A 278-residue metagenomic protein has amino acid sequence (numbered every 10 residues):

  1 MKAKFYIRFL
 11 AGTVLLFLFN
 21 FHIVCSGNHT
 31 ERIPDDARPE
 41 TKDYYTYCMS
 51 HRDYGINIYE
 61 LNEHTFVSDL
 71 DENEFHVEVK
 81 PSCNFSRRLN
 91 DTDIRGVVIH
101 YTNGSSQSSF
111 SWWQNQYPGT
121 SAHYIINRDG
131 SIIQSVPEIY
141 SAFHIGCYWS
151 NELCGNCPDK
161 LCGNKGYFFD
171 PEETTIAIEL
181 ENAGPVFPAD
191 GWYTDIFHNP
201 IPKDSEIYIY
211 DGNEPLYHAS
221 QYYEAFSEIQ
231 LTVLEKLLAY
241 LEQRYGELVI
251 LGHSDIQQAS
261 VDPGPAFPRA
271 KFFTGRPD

Functional and structural regions predicted by a protein language model:
M1-G12: N-terminal Sec-pathway targeting helices
A11-H22: Bacterial N-terminal signal peptides
H29-N73: N-terminal low-complexity, Pro/Thr/Ser-rich intrinsically disordered segments that act as propeptides or flexible
N62-R244: Active-site-adjacent loop/helix surface patches within enzyme catalytic domains that shape the substrate-binding cleft
R244-S260: Acidic/histidine-rich, metal-coordinating catalytic segments
A259-D278: Short, low-complexity, polybasic intrinsically disordered segments
